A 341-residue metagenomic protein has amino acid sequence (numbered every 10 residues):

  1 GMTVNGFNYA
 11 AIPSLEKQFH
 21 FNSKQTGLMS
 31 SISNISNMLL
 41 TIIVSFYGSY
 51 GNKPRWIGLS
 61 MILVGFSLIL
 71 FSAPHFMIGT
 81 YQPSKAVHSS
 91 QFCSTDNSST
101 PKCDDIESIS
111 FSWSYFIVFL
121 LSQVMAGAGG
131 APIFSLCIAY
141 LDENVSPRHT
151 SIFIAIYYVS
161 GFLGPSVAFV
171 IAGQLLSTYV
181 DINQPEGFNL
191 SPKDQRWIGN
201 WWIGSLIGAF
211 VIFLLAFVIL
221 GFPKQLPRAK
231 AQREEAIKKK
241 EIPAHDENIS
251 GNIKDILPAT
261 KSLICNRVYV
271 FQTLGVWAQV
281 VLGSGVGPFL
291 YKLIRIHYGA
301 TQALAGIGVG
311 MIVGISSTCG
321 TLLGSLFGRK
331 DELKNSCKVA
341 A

Functional and structural regions predicted by a protein language model:
V4-P13, F134, K254-D255, A259-L322: Extracytoplasmic gate region of multi-pass secondary transporters
E16-S33, N97-V124, E186-I207, S250-V268 (+1 more regions): Juxtamembrane membrane-interface segments at transmembrane-helix boundaries in membrane proteins
G27-T41, V64, L68-F71, A126 (+6 more regions): Glycine-rich segments within core transmembrane alpha-helices of 12-TM secondary carriers
S49-F66, S84, G328-A341: Cytoplasmic membrane-interface "Motif A"-like loop-to-helix N-cap segments of 12-TM Major Facilitator Superfamily
L68-F111, L175-Q195: Extracellular/lumenal N-termini and interhelical loops of multi-pass eukaryotic membrane proteins
S90-S99, K230-T260: Non-transmembrane, juxtamembrane loop and terminal tail segments of multi-pass eukaryotic membrane proteins
L121, A128-S146, F289-L290: Intracellular juxtamembrane helix-capping segments at the cytosolic ends of symmetry-related transmembrane helices
